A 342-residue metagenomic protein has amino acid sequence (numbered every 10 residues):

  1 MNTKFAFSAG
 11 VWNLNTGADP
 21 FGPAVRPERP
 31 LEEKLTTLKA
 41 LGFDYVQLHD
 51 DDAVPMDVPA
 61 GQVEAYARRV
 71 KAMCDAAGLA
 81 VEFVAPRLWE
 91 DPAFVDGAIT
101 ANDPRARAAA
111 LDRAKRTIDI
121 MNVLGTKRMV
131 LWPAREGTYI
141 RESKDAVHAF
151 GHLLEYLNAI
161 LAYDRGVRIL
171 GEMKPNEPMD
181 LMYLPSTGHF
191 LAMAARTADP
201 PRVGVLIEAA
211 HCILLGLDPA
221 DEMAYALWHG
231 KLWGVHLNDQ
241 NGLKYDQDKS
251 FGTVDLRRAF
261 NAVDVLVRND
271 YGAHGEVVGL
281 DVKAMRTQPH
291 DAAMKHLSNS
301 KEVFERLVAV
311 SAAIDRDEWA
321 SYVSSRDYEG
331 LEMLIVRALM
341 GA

Functional and structural regions predicted by a protein language model:
M1-N122, P200, S298-A342: N-terminal pre-domain/capping segments
M1-T3, D75, Y163-R165, D199 (+2 more regions): Short, structurally constrained coil/turn elements that cap an alpha-helix or connect an alpha-helix to the following
F5-L14, V46-L48, L79-P86, M129-L131 (+4 more regions): Hydrophobic faces of well-ordered beta-strands that scaffold small-molecule active sites in alpha/beta enzyme cores
N13-N15, D50-D52, A85-E90, P133-G137 (+4 more regions): Active-site-proximal loop/turn and secondary-structure-junction residues that shape catalytic pockets, frequently
N15-L35, K144-F150, D180-L191, H211-V277 (+1 more regions): Gly/Pro-rich active-site loop or hairpin
K39, K71, L161-A162, A194-A198 (+3 more regions): N-terminal cationic-hydrophobic initiation segments that often serve targeting/anchoring roles
G42, K127, D199-R202, L227-W233: Glycine-enriched alpha-helix->loop->beta-strand junction motifs that scaffold or abut catalytic
D75-P86, E90-G204, D291, G330-R337: Active-site acidic/histidine proton-transfer and metal-coordination neighborhood in alpha/beta enzyme cores
